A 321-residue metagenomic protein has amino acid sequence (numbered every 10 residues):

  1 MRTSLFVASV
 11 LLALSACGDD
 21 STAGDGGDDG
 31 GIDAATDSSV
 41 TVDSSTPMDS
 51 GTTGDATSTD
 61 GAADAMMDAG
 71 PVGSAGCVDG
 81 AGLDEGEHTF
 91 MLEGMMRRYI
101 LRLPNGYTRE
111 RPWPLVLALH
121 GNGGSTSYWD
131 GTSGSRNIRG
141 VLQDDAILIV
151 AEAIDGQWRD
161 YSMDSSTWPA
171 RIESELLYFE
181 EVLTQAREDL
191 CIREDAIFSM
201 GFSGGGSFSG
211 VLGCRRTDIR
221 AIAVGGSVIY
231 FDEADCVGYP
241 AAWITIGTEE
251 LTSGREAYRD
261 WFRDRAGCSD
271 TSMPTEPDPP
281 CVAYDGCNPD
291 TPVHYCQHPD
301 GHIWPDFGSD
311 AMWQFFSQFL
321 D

Functional and structural regions predicted by a protein language model:
M1-S15: Sec-dependent bacterial lipoprotein signal peptides
L14-D79: Ser/Thr-rich, Pro/Gly/Ala-heavy low-complexity intrinsically disordered linkers and tails of secreted extracellular
V78, T89-I100, P104-F198, V211: Serine-hydrolase catalytic machinery in alpha/beta-hydrolase-like enzymes
P114, A146, R220, P240-A241 (+1 more regions): Alpha/beta-hydrolase fold active-site loops
L117-L119, G225, H298: Alpha/beta-hydrolase
D130-G140, V182, G225-A234, T275-D285: Alpha-helical scaffolding within the catalytic cores of extracellular/periplasmic polymer-degrading hydrolases
E188-D189, D195-P240: Primarily recognizes the serine-hydrolase "nucleophile elbow" in alpha/beta-hydrolase and SGNH/GDSL folds
E233, A241-T245, E249-D321: C-terminal catalytic histidine-bearing segment of alpha/beta-hydrolase fold enzymes
